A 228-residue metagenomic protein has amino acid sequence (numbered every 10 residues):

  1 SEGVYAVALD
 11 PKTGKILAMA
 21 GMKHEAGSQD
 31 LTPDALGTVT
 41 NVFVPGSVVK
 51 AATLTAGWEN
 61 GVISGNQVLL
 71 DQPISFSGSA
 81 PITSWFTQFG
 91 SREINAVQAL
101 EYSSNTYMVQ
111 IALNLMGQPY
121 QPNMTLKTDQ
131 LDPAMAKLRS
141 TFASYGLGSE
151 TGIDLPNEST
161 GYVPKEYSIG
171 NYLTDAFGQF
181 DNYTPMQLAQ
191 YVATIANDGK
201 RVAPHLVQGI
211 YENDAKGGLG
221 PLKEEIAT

Functional and structural regions predicted by a protein language model:
G3-V42, A52-T228: Beta-lactam-recognizing serine transpeptidase/beta-lactamase-like catalytic domain environment
